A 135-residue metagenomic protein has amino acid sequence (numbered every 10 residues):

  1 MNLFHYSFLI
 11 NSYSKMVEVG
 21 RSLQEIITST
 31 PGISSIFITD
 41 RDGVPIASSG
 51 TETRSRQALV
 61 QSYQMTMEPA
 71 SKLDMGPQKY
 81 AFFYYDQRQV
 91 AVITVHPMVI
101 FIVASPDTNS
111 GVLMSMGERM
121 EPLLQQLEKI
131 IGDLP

Functional and structural regions predicted by a protein language model:
N2-P135: Non-catalytic interaction/Regulatory regions outside core domains
